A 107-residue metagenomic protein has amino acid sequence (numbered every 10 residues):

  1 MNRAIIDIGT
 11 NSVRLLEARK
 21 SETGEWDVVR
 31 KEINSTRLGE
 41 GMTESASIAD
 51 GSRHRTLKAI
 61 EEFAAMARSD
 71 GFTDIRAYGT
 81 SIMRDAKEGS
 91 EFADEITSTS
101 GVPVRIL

Functional and structural regions predicted by a protein language model:
M1-I8, L16-L107: Nucleotide/phosphate-binding catalytic cleft detector across ATP-hydrolyzing and phosphate-transferring enzymes
N11: Primarily the dimerization/phosphotransfer
